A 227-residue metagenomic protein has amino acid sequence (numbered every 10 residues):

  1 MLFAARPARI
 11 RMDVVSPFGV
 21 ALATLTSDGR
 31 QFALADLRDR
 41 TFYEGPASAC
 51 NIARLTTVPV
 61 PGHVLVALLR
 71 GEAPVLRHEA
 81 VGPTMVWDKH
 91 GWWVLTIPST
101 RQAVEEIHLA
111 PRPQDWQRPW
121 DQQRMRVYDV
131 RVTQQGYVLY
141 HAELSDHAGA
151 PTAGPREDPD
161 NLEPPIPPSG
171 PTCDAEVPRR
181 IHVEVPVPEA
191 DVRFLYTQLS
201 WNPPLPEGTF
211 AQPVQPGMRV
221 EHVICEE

Functional and structural regions predicted by a protein language model:
A5-V64, V192: An acidic-aromatic
P17, T57, R70, W201 (+1 more regions): Residue-level marker of positions within ordered structural domains that often coincide with functionally constrained
D36-D121: Flexible, processing/modification-adjacent segments and terminal tails in exported/periplasmic/extracellular proteins
G82-G217, H222-E226: Gly/Pro-enriched, hydrophobic low-complexity segments that function as extracytoplasmic propeptides/linkers
